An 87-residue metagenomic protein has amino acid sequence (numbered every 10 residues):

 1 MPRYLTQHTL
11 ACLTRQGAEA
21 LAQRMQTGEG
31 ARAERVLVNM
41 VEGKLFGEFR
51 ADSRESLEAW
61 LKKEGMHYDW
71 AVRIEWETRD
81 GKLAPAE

Functional and structural regions predicted by a protein language model:
M1, N39-E42, S53, L61: Short linear sequence motifs
M1-T27, N39, W76-E87: Short S/T/G/P-rich N-terminal loop/turn motif that feeds into the first structured element of a domain
Q7, E48-R50: Short hydrophobic/aromatic beta-strand micro-patches that form the beta-sheet surface supporting nucleotide- or nucleic
M25-F46: Short, glycine- and small/hydrophobic-rich beta-strand elements in well-ordered beta-sheets
G28-A31, D52-T78: An amphipathic, aromatic/His-enriched active-site/gating alpha helix that lines ligand/cofactor pockets
K44, K62-K63, K82: Context-gated lysine
